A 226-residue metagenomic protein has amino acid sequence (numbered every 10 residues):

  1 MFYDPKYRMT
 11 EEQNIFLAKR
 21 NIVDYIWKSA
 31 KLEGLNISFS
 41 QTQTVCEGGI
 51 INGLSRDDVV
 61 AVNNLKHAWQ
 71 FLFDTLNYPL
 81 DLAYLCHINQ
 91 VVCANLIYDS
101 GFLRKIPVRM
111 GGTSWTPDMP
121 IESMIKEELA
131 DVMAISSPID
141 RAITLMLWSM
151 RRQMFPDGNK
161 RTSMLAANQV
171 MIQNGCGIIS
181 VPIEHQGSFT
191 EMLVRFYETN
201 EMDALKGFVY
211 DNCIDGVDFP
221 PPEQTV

Functional and structural regions predicted by a protein language model:
M1-V226: FIC/Doc superfamily catalytic core
